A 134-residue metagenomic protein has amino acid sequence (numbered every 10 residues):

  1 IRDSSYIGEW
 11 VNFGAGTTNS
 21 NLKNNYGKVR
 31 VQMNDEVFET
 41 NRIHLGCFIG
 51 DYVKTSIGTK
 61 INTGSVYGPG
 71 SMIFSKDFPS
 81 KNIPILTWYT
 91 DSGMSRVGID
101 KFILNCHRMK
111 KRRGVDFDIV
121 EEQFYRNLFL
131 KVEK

Functional and structural regions predicted by a protein language model:
I1-E133: Glycine-rich hexapeptide-repeat left-handed beta-helix
